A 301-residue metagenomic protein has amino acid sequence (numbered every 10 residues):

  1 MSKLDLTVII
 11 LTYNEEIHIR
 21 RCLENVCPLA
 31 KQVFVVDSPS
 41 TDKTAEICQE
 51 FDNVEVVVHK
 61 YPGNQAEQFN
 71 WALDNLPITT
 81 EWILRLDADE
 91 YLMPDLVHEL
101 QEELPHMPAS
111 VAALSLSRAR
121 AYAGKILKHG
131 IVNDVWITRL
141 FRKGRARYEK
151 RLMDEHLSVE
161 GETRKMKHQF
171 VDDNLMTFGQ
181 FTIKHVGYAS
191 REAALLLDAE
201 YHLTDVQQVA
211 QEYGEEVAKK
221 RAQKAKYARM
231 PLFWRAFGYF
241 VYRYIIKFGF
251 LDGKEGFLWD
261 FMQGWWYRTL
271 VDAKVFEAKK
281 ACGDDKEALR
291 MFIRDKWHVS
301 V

Functional and structural regions predicted by a protein language model:
D5-T7: Cell-envelope/extracellular polymer assembly enzymes that use nucleotide-activated donors
I10-L29: Short, well-formed alpha-helical segments that are part of the catalytic scaffolds of diverse glycosyltransferases
R20, D42-E50, D95: Acidic helix N-cap motif at the loop->helix transition within catalytic regions of sugar-transfer enzymes
N25, D37-I47, Y61, D87: A conserved acidic beta->alpha catalytic loop
E46-N75, T79: Conserved donor nucleotide-binding strand/loop of the catalytic core
A66-L73, L86, M93-K279, V301: Catalytic-site signature of metal-activated, phosphate-bearing donor transferases, centered on the GT-A/GT-A-like
E81-I83: Short aromatic/hydrophobic "clamp" motif used to bind/position activated sugar donors
A281-V301: Alpha-helical transmembrane segments and their immediate juxtamembrane flanks in integral membrane proteins
